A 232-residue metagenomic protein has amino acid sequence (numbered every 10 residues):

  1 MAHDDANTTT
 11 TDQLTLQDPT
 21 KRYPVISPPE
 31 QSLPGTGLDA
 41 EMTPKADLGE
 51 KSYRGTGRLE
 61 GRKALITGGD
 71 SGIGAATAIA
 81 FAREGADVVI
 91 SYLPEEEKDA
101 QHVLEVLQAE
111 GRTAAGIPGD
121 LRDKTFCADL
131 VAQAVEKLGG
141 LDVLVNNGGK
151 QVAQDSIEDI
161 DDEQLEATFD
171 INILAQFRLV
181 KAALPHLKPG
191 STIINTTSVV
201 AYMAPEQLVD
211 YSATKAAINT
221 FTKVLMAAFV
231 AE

Functional and structural regions predicted by a protein language model:
I26-S27, D123, A128, E136 (+3 more regions): Conserved mid-core segment of classical short-chain dehydrogenase/reductases
G57-I90: Canonical Rossmann dinucleotide-binding motif of NAD(H)/NADP(H)-dependent dehydrogenases/reductases, specifically
A86-H102: Conserved glycine-rich Rossmann-like NAD(P)H-binding loop of the short-chain dehydrogenase/reductase
D142, E158-F177, I194, I218: Catalytic Tyr-X3-Lys loop
I157-E158, G190, M203-V209, A231: Active-site loop immediately N-terminal to the catalytic Tyr-X3-Lys motif of short-chain dehydrogenase/reductase
V180, T214, T222: Active-site helix of classical SDR
P185-H186, A227-A231: Alpha-helical segment proximal to the catalytic Tyr-Lys
S198: Residue(s) in the substrate-gating loop at a strand-loop-helix junction that position the organic substrate next
